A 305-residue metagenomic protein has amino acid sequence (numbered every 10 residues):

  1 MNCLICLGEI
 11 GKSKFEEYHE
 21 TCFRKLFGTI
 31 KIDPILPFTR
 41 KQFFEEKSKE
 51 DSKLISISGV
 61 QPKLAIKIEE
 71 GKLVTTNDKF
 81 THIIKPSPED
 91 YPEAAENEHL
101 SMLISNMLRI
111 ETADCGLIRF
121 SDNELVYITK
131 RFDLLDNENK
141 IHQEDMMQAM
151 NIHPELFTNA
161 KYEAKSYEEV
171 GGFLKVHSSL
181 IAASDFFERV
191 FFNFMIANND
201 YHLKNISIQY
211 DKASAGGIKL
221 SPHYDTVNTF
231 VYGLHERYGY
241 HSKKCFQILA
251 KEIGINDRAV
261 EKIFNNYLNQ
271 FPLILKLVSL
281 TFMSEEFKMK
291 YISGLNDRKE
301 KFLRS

Functional and structural regions predicted by a protein language model:
M1-L203, S207-S305: Anionic ligand-binding catalytic core segments
